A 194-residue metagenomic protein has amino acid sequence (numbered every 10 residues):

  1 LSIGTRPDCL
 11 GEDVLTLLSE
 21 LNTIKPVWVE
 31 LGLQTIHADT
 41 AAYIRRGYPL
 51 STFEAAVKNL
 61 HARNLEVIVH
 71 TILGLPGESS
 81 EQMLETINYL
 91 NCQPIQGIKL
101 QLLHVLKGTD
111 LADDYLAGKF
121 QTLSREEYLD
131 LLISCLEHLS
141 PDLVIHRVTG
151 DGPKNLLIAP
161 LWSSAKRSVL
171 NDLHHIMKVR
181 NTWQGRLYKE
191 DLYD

Functional and structural regions predicted by a protein language model:
L1-I3, V27-L31, V67-T71, Q96-L100 (+1 more regions): Hydrophobic faces of well-ordered beta-strands that scaffold small-molecule active sites in alpha/beta enzyme cores
L1-Y48, T52-A55, H61-A62: Conserved SAM/AdoMet-binding glycine-rich loop
E12-L18, P76-C92, N155: Catalytic cores of alpha/beta
S19-L21, Y48, T86-I87, L116-G118 (+1 more regions): Short, hinge-like loop/turn segments at secondary-structure boundaries
A38, L60-Q82, L102-K107, D114-T122 (+1 more regions): Conserved strand-turn element in the central/C-terminal portion of the radical SAM core barrel that lines
F53-E54, S79, M83, Y128 (+1 more regions): Aromatic/hydrophobic pocket-lining residues that form the small-molecule binding cavity in soluble enzyme cores
N91, G97, V105-D194: Auxiliary Fe-S-binding modules of radical SAM enzymes
